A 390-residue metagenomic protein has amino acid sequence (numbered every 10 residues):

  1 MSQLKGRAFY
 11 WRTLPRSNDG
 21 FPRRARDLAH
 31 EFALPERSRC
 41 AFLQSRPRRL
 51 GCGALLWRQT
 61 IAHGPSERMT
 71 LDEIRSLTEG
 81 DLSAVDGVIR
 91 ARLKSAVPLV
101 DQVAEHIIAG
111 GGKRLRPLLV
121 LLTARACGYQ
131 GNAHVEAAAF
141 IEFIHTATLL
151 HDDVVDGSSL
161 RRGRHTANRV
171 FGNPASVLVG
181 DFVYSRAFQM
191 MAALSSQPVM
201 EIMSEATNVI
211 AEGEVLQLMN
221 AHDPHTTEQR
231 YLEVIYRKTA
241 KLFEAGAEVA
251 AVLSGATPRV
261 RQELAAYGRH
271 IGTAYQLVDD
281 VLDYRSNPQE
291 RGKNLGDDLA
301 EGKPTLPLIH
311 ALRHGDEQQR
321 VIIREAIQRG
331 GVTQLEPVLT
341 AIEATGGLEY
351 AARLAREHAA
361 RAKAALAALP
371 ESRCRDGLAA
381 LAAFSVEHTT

Functional and structural regions predicted by a protein language model:
S2, A29-H30: N-terminal amphipathic/hydrophobic targeting modules at extreme N-termini, encompassing cleavable Sec/SRP-type signal
Q3, R23, E36-Q44, L50-T390: All-alpha prenyltransferase/terpene-synthase fold signal
